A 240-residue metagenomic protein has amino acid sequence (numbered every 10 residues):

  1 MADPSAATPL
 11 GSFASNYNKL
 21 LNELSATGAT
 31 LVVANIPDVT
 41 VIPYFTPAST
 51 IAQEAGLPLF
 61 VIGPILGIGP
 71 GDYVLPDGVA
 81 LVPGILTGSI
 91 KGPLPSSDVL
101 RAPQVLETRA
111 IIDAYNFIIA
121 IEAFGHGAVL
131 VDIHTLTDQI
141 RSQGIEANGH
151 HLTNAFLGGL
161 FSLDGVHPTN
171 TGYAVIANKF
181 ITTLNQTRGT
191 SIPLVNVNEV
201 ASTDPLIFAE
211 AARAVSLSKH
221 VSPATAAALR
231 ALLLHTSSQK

Functional and structural regions predicted by a protein language model:
M1-V33, D38-T40: Conserved, well-structured beta-alpha core segment at the onset of a catalytic domain
F45-K240: Conserved catalytic region of serine esterases and O-acyltransferases that act on ester linkages in lipids
